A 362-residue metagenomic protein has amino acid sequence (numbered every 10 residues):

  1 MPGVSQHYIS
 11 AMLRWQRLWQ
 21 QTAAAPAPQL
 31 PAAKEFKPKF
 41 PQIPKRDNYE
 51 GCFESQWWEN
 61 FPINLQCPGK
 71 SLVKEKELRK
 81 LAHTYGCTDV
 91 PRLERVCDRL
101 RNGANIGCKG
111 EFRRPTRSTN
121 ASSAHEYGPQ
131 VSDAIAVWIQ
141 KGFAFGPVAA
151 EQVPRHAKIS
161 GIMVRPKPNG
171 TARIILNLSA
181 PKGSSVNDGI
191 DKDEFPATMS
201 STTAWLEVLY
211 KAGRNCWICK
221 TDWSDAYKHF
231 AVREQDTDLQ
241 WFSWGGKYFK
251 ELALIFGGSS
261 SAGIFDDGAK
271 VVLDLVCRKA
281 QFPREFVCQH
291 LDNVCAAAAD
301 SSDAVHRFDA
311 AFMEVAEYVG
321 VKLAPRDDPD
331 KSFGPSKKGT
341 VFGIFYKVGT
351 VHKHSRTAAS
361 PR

Functional and structural regions predicted by a protein language model:
Q6-I9, L13, Q20-A23, A27-Q29 (+3 more regions): Flexible, low-complexity interdomain linkers flanking nucleic-acid-processing modules
Q20-D193: Reverse-transcribing Pol proteins
P115-A121, Y248-S259, L291-A299: Glycine- and acidic
E126-D266, M313-V315, P361-R362: Catalytic-core region of right-hand nucleic acid polymerases
V148-A149, F286-Q289, D327: Short beta-strand
R165, F249-L252, A316-R362: A conserved non-catalytic segment of reverse transcriptases and RNA-directed RNA polymerases corresponding to the late
I218, D222-D225, G257, P283 (+2 more regions): Long, low-complexity, charge-biased intrinsically disordered regions
A262-V315: Active-site palm subdomain of RNA-directed nucleic acid polymerases
